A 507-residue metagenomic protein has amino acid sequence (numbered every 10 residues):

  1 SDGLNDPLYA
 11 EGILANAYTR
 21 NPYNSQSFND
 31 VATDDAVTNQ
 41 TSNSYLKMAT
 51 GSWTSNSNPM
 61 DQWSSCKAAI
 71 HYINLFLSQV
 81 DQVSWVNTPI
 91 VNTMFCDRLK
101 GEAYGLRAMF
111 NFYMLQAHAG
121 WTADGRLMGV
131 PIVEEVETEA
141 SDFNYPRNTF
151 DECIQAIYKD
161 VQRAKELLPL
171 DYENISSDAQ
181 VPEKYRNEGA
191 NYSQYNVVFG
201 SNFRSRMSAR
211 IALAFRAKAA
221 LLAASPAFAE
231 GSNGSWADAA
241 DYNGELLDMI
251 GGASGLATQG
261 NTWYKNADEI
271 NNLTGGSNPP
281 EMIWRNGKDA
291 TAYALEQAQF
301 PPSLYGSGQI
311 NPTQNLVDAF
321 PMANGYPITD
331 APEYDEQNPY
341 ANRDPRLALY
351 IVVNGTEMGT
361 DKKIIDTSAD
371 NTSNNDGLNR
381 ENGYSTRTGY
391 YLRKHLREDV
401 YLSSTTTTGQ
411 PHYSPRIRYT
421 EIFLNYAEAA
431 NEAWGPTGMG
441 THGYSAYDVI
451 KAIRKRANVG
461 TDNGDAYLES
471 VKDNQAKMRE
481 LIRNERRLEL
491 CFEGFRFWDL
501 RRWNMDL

Functional and structural regions predicted by a protein language model:
S1-L46, S65, K100, M114-V130 (+3 more regions): An aromatic- and glycine-enriched ligand-binding surface/loop that stacks and positions planar moieties
D6, E11-G12, T19, N43-W121 (+7 more regions): Conserved, well-structured interaction surfaces
S84-D97, A227-S235, A433-S445: Structural helix-adjacent loops and short alpha-helical linkers that scaffold large soluble proteins
F110-A119, R216-F228, E421-G435, A457: Extended, well-ordered alpha-helical segments in internal regulatory regions
E173-G200, N375-S385: Charged, glycine/proline-rich intrinsically disordered loops and linkers
P345-K455: C-terminal substrate/ligand-recognition segments
A433, A446-L507: C-terminal structured "cap/appendage" subdomains that terminate the fold
